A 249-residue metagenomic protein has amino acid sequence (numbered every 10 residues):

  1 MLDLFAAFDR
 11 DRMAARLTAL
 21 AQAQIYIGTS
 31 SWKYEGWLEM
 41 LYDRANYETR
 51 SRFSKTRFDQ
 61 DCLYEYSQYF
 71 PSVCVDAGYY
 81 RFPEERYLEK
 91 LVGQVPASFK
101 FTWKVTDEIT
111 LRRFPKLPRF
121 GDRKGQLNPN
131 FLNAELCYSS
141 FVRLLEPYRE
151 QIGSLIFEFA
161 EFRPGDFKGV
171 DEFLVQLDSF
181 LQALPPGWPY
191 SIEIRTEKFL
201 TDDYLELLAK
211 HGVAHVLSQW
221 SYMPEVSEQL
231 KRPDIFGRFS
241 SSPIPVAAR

Functional and structural regions predicted by a protein language model:
M1-R249: Residues lining hydrophobic/aromatic ligand-binding pockets adjacent to catalytic sites
